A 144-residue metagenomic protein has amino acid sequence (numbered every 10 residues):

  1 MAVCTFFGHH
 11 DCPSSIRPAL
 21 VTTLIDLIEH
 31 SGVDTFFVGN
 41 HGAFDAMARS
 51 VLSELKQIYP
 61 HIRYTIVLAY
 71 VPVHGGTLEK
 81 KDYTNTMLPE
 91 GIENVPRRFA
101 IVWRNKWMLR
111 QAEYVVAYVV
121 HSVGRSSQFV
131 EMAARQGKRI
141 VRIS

Functional and structural regions predicted by a protein language model:
M1-S144: Acidic/glycine-enriched connector segments
